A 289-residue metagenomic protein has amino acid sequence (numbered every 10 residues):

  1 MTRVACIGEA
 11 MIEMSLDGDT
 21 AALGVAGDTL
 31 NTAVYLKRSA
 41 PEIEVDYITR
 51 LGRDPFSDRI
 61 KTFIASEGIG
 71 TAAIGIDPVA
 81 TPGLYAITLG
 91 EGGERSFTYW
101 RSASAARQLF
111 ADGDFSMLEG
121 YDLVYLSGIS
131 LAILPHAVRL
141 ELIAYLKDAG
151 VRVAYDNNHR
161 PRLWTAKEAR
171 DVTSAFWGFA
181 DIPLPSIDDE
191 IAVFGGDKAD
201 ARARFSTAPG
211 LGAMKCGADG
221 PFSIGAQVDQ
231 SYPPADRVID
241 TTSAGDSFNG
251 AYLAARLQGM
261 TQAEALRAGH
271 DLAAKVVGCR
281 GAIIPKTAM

Functional and structural regions predicted by a protein language model:
M1-I69: Glycine-rich phosphate/adenosyl-contacting loop at the front of the ribokinase-like
M1-R3, G195-M289: Conserved phosphate-binding/catalytic region of the ribokinase-like
A10, T49, Y155-N157, I187 (+1 more regions): A cross-domain feature marking catalytic cores of carbohydrate-active enzymes and several ubiquitous metabolic/repair
M14, E44-L126, V151: Conserved N-terminal subdomain of the carbohydrate kinase-like
L36, S186, G245: Short, conserved phosphate/pyrophosphate- and ester-handling motifs at nucleotide-, phospho-/glycolipid
S116-M117, A175-F176, F205: Structural alpha-helical scaffold elements that stabilize or flank donor/cofactor-binding regions in carbohydrate
L123, G128-A201, G220: Conserved beta-alpha-beta core of the PfkB/ribokinase-like small-molecule kinase fold
